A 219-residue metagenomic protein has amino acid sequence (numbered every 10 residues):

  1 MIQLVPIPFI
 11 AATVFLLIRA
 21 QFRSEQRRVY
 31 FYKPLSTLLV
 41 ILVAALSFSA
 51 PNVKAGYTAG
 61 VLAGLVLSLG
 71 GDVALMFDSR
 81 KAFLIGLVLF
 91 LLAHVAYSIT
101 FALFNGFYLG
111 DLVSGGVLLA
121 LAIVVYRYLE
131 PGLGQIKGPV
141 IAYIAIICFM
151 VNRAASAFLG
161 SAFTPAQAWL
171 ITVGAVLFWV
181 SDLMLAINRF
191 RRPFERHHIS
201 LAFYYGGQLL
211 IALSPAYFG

Functional and structural regions predicted by a protein language model:
M1-G219: Polytopic alpha-helical membrane-helix bundles and their juxtamembrane interface segments in multi-pass membrane
